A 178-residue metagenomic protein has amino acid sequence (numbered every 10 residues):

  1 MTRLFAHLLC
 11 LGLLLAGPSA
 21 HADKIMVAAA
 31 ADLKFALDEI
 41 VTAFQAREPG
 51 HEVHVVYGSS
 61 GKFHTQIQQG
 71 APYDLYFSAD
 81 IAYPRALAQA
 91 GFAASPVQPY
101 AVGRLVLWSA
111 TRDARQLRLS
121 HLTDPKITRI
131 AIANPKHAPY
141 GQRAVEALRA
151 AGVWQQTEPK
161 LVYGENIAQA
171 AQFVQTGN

Functional and structural regions predicted by a protein language model:
M1-T2: N-terminal secretory signal peptides that target proteins for export/translocation
A6-A16: Bacterial N-terminal signal peptides
P18-A22: Sec/Tat signal peptide C-region and signal peptidase I cleavage site
D23-H137: N-terminal segment of the mature folded domain
V41-R47, S120-G164, A171-Q175: Ligand-binding cleft/hinge of the Venus flytrap
V56-T65, K160-Q172: Short helix-initiation/N-cap motifs at beta->coil->alpha
K62, V102, R143-A144, Q169: A conserved catalytic-core signature of glycosyltransferases
P72, T176-N178: Alpha-helix C-terminal capping/helix-to-coil transition sites in glycosyltransferase folds
